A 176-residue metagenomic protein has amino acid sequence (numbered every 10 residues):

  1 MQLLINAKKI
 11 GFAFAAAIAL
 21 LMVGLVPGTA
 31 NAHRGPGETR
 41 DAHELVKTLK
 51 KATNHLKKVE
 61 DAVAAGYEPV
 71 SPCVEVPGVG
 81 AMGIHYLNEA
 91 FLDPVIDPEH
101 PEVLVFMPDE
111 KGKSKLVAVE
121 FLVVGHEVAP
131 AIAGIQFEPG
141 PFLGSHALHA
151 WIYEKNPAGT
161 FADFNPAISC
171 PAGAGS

Functional and structural regions predicted by a protein language model:
M1-K9: N-terminal secretory signal peptides that target proteins for export/translocation
I10-G11, P36: Small/flexible residues
G11-A13, Q136: Intrinsic disorder/low-structure terminal segments
F14-G24: Bacterial N-terminal signal peptides
P27-N31: Sec/Tat signal peptide C-region and signal peptidase I cleavage site
H33-S176: Primary mode marks residue(s) on the alpha4-beta5-alpha5 output face of response regulator receiver
